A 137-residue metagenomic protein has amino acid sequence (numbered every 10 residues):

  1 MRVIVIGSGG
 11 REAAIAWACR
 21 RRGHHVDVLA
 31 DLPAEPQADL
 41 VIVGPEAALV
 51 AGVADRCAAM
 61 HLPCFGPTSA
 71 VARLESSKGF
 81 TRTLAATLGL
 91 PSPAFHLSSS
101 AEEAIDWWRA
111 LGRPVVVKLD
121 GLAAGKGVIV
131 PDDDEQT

Functional and structural regions predicted by a protein language model:
M1-A70: ATP-binding N-terminal substructure of ATP-dependent carboxylate-amine bond-forming enzymes
V5, L74-T137: Active-site nucleotide/adenylate-binding loops and adjacent lid/helix of ATP-dependent enzymes
